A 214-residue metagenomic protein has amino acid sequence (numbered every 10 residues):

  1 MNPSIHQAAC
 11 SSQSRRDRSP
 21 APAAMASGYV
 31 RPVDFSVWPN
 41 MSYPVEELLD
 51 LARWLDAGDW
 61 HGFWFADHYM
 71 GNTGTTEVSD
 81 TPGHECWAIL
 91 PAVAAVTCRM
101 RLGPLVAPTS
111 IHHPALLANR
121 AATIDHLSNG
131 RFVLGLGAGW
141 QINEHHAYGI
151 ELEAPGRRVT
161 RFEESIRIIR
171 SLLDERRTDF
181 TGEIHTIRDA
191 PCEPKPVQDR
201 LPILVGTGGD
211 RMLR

Functional and structural regions predicted by a protein language model:
M1-I5: Short, low-complexity segments with poor structural confidence in diverse proteins
A8, S12-R214: Active-site-adjacent structural elements that line small-molecule/cofactor binding pockets in enzymes
